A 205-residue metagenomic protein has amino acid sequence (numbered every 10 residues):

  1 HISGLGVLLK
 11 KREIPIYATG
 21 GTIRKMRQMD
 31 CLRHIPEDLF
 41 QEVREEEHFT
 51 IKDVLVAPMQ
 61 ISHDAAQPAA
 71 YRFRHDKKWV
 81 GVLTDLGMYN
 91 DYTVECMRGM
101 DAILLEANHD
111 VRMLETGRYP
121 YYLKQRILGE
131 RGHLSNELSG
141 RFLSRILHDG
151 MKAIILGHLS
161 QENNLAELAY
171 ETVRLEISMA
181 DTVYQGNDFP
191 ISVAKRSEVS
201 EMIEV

Functional and structural regions predicted by a protein language model:
H1-R12: Di-metal (Zn2+ and/or Mg2+/Mn2+) metal-binding site signature of metallo-dependent hydrolases with the MBL/beta-CASP
S3, R44-A102, M202-V205: Core dinuclear metal-dependent hydrolase active-site scaffold
I14-I23: Short internal beta-strands
G21-T22, I61-D64, T84-M88, A107-H109 (+1 more regions): Active-site metal-binding loops of divalent metal-dependent hydrolases
T22-Q28, E201-M202: Short, charged/polar "capping" segments at the starts of alpha-helices and the immediately preceding loops
F40-E45, V193-A194: Short acidic-hydrophobic, aromatic-tinged amphipathic segments that line or gate anion-handling sites
D91-S192: Cap/insert and terminal regions of metallo-dependent hydrolase folds
F189-V205: Short, basic/aromatic-enriched C-terminal tail that caps enzymatic domains
